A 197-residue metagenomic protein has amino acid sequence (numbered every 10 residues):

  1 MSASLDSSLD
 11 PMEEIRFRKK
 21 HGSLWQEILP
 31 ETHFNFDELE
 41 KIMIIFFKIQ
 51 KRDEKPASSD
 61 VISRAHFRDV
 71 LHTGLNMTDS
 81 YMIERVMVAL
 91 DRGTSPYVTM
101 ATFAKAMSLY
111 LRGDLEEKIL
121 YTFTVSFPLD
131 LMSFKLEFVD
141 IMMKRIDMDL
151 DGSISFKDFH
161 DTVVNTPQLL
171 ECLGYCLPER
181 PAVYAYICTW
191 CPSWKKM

Functional and structural regions predicted by a protein language model:
M1-M197: Acidic, Asp/Glu-rich intrinsically disordered regulatory regions of eukaryotic Ca2+-responsive proteins
